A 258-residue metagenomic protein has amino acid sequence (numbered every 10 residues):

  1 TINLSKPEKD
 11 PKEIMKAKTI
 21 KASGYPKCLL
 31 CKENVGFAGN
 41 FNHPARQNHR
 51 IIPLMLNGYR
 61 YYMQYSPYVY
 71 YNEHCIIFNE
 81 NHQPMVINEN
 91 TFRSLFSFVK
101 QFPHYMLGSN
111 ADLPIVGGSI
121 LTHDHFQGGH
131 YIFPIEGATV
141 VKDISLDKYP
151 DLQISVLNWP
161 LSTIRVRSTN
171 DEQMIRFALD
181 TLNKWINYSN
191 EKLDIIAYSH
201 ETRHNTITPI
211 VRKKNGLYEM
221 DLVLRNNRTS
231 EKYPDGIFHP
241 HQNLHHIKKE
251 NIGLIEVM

Functional and structural regions predicted by a protein language model:
T1-I77, N81-M85, N158-P160, I175 (+1 more regions): Active-site microenvironments that recognize anionic phosphate/pyrophosphate groups
K27-C31, T91-F92, H104-Y105, P134-A138 (+3 more regions): Short, surface-exposed, polar/charged, turn-prone segments marking secondary-structure boundaries
N48-R50, H82-L107: Helical scaffold of the NTase/Pol beta-like nucleotidyltransferase catalytic core
Y61-S66, T91, L95-V99, S145-L152: Structured alpha-helical segments in the cores of large, soluble enzyme domains
M63, L107, D124-F126: Hydrophobic faces of well-ordered beta-strands that scaffold small-molecule active sites in alpha/beta enzyme cores
E73-H74, N79, G117-F133, D221-V223: Histidine-centered divalent-metal-coordination microenvironment in nucleic-acid enzymes
Q101-S119, G128-D180, I186: Catalytic or ion-translocation cores adjacent to nucleophile or general acid/base/metal-coordination motifs in diverse
P114-T122, H200-T206: Beta-rich nucleic-acid/ligand-interaction surfaces
